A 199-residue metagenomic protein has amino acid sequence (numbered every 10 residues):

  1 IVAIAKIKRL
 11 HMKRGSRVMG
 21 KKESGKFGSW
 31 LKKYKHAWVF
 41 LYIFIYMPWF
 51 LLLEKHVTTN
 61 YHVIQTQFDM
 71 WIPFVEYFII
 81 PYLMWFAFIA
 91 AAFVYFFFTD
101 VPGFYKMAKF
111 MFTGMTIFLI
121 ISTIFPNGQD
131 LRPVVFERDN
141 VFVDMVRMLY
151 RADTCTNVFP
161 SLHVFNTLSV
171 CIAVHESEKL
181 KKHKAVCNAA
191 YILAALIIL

Functional and structural regions predicted by a protein language model:
R14-A90, E137: N-terminal transmembrane-helix/juxtamembrane module of multi-pass inner/ER membrane proteins
W30-K33, Y95-A108, S177-K184: Membrane-interface helix-boundary motifs at transmembrane edges
M47-P48, M115-T123, I192-L199: Aromatic-anchored segments of alpha-helical transmembrane domains
T58, F98-T99, F125-Q129: Short helix-capping/hinge motifs at transmembrane helix termini and TM-loop junctions
D69-I80, V143-V158: Short aromatic-rich membrane-water interface segments that cap or initiate transmembrane helices in multi-pass membrane
A91-T123: Interfacial segments of alpha-helical transmembrane regions
F125-D139: Functional transmembrane-helix hotspots
R147-L199: Membrane-embedded catalytic cores of phosphoryl/pyrophosphoryl-handling enzymes
